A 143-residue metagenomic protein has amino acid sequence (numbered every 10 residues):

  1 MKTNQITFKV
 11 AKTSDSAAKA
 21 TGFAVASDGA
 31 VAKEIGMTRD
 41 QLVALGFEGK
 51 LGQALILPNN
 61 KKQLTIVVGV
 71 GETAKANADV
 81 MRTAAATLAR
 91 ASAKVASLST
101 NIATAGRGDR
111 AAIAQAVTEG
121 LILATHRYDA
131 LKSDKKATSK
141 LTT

Functional and structural regions predicted by a protein language model:
M1-T143: Glycine-/small-residue-enriched capping loops at alpha/beta junctions
